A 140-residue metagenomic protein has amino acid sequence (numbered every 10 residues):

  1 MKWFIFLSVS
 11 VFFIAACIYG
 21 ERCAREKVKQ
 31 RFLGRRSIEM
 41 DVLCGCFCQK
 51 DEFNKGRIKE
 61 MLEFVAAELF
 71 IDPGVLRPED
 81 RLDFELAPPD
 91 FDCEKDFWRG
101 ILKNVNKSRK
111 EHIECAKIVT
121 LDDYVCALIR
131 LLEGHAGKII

Functional and structural regions predicted by a protein language model:
K2-I140: Phosphopantetheine-dependent thiolation modules in NRPS/PKS and related acyl-activating systems
